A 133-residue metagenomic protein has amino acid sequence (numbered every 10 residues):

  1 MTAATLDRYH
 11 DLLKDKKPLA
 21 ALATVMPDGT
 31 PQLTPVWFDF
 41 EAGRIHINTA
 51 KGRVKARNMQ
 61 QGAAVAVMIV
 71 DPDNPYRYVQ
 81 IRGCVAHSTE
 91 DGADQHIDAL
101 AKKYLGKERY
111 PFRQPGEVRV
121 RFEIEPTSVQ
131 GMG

Functional and structural regions predicted by a protein language model:
M1-K16: Extreme N-terminal tail/first-helix region
T2-A4, R77-G133: Charged, gly/pro-rich active-site loop segments
T5-Y9, K55, H96: Hydrophobic alpha-helical segments typical of transmembrane helices and their membrane-interface/capping positions
P18-A50, V65-I69, Q80: Short beta-strand segments
D28-T30, D71-P75, Q114-G116: A short beta-turn/loop motif at secondary-structure boundaries
A50, D71-P72, P126-T127: Short secondary-structure boundary segments
R53-K55, N74: Short, surface-exposed beta-strand-loop junctions and turns on beta-sheet-rich folds
